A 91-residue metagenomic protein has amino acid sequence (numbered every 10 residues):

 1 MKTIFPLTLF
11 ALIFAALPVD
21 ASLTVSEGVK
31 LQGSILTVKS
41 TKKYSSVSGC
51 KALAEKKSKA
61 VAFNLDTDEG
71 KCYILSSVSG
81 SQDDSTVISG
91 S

Functional and structural regions predicted by a protein language model:
M1-F5: Positively charged n-region of N-terminal signal peptides that target proteins for export
T8-A15: Bacterial N-terminal signal peptides
D20-S91: Extracellular disulfide-rich cysteine clusters
